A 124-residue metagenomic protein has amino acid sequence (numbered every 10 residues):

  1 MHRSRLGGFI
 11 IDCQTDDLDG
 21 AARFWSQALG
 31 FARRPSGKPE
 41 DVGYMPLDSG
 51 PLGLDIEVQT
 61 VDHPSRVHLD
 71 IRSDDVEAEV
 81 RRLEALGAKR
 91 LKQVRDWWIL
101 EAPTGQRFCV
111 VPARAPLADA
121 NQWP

Functional and structural regions predicted by a protein language model:
M1-A22, V67-I71, R114-P124: N-terminal beta-strand motif that seeds the catalytic metal site of vicinal oxygen chelate
M1-R3, W25, G37-P39, D48-G50 (+4 more regions): A generic structural signal for short, solvent-exposed coil/turn residues that cap or connect secondary-structure
G7, G43-M45, W98: Extracytoplasmic/periplasmic beta-strand context in beta-sandwich domains, especially the cupredoxin/COX2 CuA-binding
F9-I11, I56-V58, L83, A88 (+1 more regions): Hydrophobic beta-strand residues in large extracellular and virion-surface proteins
T15, P64, L69-R107: Vicinal oxygen chelate
D17-A32, E79-A85: Amphipathic alpha-helical segments
L29-V67, R107-R114: Conserved short beta-strand elements that form part of the metal-binding/catalytic scaffold of enzyme active sites
W98-I99, P103-R107, V111-P124: Ligand-binding grooves and catalytic loops that recognize ribose/phosphate and carbohydrate rings, and esterified lipid
